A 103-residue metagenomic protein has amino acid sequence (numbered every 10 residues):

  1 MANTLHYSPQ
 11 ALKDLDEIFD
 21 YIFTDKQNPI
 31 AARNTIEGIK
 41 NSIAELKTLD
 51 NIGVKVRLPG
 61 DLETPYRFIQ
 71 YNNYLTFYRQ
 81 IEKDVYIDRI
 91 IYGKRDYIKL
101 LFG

Functional and structural regions predicted by a protein language model:
M1-G38: Arg/Lys-rich, positively charged N-terminal/basic patches that mediate binding to nucleic acids
A2, G53-K55, P59, E63 (+2 more regions): Generic secondary-structure boundary/loop-capping signal
Q10, I39-E45, I69-F77: A short, hydrophobic secondary-structure junction motif
I22, P29, R33, D50-R57 (+1 more regions): Secondary-structure transition/capping residues
N41-I52, K83-V85, G93-D96: Short, charged/polar surface micro-motifs in flexible loops or helix N-caps
A44-Q70: A short, surface-exposed loop/turn module that caps and links secondary-structure elements
Y71-G103: Enriched for short, Lys/Arg-rich terminal
